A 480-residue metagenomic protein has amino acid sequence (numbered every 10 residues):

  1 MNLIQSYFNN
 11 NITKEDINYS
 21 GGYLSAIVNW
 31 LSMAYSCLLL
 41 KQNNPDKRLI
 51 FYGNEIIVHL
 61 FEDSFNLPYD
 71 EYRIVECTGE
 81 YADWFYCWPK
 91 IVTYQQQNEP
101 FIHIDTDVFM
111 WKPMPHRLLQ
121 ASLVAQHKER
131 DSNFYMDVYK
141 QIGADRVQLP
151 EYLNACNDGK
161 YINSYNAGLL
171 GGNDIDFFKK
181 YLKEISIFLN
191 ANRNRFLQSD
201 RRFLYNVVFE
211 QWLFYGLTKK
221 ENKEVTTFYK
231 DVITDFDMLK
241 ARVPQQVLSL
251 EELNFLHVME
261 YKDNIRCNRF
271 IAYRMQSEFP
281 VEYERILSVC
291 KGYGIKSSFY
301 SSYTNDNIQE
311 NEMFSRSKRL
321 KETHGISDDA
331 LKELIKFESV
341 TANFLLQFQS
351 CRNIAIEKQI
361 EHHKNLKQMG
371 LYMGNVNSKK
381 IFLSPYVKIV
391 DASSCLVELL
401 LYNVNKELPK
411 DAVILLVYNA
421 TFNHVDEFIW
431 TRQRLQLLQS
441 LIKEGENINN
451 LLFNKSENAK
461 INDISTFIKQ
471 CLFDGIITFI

Functional and structural regions predicted by a protein language model:
M1-T78, H257-S298: N-terminal anchoring/stem segment of glycosyltransferases
I27-L31, Y35, E76-I104, V108-K112: A conserved donor-nucleotide-binding helix/loop in the catalytic core of Leloir-type glycosyltransferases
S64-T78, P100-I102, M110, R117-A125: Active-site regions of enzymes building and remodeling cell-envelope glycoconjugates
W111-D145: Conserved donor-nucleotide/metal-binding helix-loop-beta segment in metal-dependent transferases, i.e., the alpha-helix
F134-G171, Y181-A191, F299-I308: Long, charge-rich alpha-helical interaction segments
N157-H257: Catalytic core and acceptor-binding pocket of nucleotide-sugar-dependent glycosyltransferases
F299-M373, N423, E427-I480: Long, charge-rich, low-complexity alpha-helical segments
L366-N423: Long, low-complexity, charged/polar intrinsically disordered regions in eukaryotic proteins
